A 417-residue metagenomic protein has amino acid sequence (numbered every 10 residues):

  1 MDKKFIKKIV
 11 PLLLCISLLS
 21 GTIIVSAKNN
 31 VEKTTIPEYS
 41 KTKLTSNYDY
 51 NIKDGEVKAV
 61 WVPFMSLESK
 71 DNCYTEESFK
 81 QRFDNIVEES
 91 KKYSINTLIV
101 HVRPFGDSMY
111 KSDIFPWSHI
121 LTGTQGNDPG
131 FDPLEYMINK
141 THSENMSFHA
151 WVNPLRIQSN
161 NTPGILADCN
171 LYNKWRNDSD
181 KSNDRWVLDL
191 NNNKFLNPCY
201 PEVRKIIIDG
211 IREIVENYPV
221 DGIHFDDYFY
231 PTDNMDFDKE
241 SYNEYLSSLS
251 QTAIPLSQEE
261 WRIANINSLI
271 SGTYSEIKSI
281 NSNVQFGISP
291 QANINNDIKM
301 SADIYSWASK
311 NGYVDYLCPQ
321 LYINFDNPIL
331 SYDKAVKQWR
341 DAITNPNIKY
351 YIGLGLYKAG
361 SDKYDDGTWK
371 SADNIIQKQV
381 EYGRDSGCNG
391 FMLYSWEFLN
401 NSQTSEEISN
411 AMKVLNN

Functional and structural regions predicted by a protein language model:
L19-E38: Sec-dependent signal peptide cleavage junction
Y50-Q81, A150, L155-N217: Active-site-adjacent "subsite" loops/lids of carbohydrate-active enzymes
M65-E77, F115-F131, L190-K205, I254-N265 (+2 more regions): The substrate-binding groove and active-site-proximal loops of carbohydrate-active enzymes, especially glycoside
N72-K91, V203-I214, N296-G312, Y332 (+1 more regions): Short, acidic/polar
Q81-S108, N217-G222, G312-Y316, G383-G390: Catalytic domains of carbohydrate-active enzymes, especially glycoside hydrolases
I86-V87, R103-N153, I254-I280: Aromatic-lined substrate-binding rim segments of carbohydrate-active enzymes
N177-K310, Y322-I323: Polysaccharide-binding and catalytic clefts of secreted carbohydrate-active enzymes
N311-S331, Q338-N417: Substrate-binding cleft of secreted/luminal carbohydrate-active enzymes
